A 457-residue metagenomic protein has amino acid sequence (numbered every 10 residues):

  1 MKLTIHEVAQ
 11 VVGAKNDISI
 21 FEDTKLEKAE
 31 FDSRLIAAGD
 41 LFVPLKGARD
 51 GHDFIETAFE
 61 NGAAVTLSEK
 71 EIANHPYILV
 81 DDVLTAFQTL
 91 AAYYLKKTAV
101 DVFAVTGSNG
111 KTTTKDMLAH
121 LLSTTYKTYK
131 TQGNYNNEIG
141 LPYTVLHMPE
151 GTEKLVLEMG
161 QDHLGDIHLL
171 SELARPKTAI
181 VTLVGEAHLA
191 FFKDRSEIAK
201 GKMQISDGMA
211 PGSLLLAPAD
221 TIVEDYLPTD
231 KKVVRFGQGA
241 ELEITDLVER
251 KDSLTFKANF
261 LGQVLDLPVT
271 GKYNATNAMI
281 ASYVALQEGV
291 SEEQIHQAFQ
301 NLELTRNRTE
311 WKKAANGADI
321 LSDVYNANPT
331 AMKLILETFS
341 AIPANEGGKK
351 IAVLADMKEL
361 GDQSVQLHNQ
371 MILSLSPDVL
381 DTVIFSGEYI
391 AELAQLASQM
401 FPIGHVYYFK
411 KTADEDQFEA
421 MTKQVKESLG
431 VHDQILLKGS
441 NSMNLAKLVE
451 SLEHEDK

Functional and structural regions predicted by a protein language model:
M1-T89, L373, D378, T382-A391: N-terminal leader/targeting and accessory segments in enzymes
H6-V12, F87-L214, A219, V223-K232 (+3 more regions): Phosphate-binding loop of NTP-binding sites
A14, E69-K70, V100-F103, I180-E186 (+6 more regions): Short beta-strands and strand-loop turn motifs
R49, T305, V324-F401: Active-site beta-alpha connecting loops in nucleotide-dependent enzymes
S68-N74, I180-D319, A341, G348 (+3 more regions): Acidic, Mg2+-coordinating active-site environments of NTP-dependent enzymes
I78-D82, H405-M421: Short acidic-hydrophobic, aromatic-tinged amphipathic segments that line or gate anion-handling sites
V105, R306-R308, Q434, S442 (+1 more regions): ATP-dependent carboxylate/acyl-activation modules
